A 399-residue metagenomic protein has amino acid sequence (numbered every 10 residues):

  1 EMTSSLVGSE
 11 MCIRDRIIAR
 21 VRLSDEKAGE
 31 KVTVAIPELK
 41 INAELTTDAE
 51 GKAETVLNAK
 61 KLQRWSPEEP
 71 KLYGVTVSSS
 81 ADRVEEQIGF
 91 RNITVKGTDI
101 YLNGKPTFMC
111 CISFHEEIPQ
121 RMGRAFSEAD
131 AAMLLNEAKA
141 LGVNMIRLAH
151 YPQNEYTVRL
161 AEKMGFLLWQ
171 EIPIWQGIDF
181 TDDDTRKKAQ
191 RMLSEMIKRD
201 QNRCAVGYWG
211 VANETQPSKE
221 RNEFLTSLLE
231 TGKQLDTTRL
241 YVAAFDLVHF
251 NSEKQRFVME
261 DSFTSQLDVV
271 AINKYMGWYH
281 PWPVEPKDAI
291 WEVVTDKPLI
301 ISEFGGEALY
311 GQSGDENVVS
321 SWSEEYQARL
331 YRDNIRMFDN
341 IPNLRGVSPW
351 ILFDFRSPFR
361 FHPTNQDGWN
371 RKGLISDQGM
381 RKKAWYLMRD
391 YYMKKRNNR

Functional and structural regions predicted by a protein language model:
E1, L62-S66, Q120-G123, P217-K219 (+1 more regions): A generic structural signal for short coil/turn motifs at secondary-structure boundaries
E1-G8, I13: Single conserved hydrophobic/aromatic residue that forms the stacking wall/gate of nucleotide- or nucleobase-binding
R14-R20: Contiguous beta-strand segments within globular domains
D15, M133-N136, M145-K394: Substrate-binding/catalytic cleft of secreted carbohydrate-active enzymes, primarily glycoside hydrolases
R22-K96: Extended acidic/polar, glycine-enriched regions that form or flank non-catalytic beta-rich accessory modules
I36-E38, P106, C111-E116, Q170-I174 (+1 more regions): Short, small-residue-rich loop/turn micro-motifs
R64, E69, S80, K382-R399: Non-catalytic accessory regions flanking glycosidase/transglycosidase catalytic cores in CAZymes
R64, T76-A140, R159, G232: N-terminal carbohydrate-binding accessory modules
